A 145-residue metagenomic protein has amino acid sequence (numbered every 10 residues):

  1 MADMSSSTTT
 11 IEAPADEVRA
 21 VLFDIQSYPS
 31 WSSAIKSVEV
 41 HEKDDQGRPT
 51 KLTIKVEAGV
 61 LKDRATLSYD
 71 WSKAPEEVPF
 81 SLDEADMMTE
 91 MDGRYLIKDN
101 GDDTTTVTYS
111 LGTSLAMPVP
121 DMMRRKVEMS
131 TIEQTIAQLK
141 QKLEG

Functional and structural regions predicted by a protein language model:
M1-G47: Hydrophobic ligand-binding cavity/cleft-lining segments
A2-M4, K55, D99-N100: Extended beta-strand/beta-hairpin segments
M4-S6, K62-T66, T89-G93: Short, surface-exposed coil-to-beta transition loops
I11, V56, W71, L111-T113: Hydrophobic beta-strand positions in extracellular immunoglobulin-like domains
P14, D45-G47, A74, N100-T104: Short strand-connecting beta-turns/loops that link adjacent beta-strands
V18-V21, Y28, L52, Y69 (+3 more regions): Hydrophobic pocket/interface hotspot
P29, E39-D86, Q134-G145: Glycine-rich portal/gate segments that line the openings of hydrophobic small-molecule binding cavities
S81-Q134: Beta-strand/loop substructures that line and gate deep hydrophobic ligand-binding cavities in soluble
